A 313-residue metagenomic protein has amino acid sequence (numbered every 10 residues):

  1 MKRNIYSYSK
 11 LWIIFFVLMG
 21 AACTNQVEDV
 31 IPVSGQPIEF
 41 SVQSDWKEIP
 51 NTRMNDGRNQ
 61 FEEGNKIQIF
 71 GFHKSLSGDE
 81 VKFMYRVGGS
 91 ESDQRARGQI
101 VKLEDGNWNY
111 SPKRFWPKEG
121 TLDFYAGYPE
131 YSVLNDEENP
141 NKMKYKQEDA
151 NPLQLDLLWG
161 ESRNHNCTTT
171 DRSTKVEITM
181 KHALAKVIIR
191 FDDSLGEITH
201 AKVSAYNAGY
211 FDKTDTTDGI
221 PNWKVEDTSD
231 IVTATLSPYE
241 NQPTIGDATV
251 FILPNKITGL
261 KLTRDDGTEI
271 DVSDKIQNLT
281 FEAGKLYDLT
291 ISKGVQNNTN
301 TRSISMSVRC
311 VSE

Functional and structural regions predicted by a protein language model:
K2-R3, K10, G20-N300, C310: Sec-type signal peptide cleavage vicinity
I5, I13-I14: Short hydrophobic transmembrane-like helices used for membrane targeting/insertion
F15-M19: Sec-dependent N-terminal signal peptides of Gram-positive bacterial secreted proteins and lipoproteins
S303: Acidic, glycine/polar-enriched metal-coordinating patches/loops that mediate binding to polyanionic ligands
M306: Conserved catalytic-core surface of thiol
